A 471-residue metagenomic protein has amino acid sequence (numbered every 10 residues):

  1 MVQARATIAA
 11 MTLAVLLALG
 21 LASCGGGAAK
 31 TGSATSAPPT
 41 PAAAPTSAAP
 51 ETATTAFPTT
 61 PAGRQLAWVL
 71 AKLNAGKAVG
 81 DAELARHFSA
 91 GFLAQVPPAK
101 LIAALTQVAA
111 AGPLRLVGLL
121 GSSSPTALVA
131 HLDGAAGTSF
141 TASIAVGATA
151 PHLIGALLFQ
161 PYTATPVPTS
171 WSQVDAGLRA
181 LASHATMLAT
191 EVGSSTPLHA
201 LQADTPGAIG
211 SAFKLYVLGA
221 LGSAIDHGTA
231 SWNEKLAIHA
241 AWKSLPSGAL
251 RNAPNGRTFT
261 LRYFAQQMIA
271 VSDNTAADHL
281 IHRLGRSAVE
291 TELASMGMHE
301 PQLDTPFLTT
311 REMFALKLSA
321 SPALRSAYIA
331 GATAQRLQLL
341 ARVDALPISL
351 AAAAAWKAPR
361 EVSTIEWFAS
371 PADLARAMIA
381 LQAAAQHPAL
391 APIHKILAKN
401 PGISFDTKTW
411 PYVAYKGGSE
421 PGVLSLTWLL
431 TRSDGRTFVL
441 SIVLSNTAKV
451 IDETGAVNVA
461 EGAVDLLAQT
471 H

Functional and structural regions predicted by a protein language model:
G20-S23: C-terminal motif of bacterial Sec signal peptides marking the signal peptidase cleavage site
G25-A28: Bacterial signal peptide processing site
G32-A37, P41-A43, P161-L178, A352-H471: Structured C-terminal helix/loop/strand segments within mature extracytoplasmic catalytic/sensor domains
A44-A75, Y162-T165: Short, low-complexity N-terminal intrinsically disordered segments enriched in polar/charged residues
A78-S123: Short solvent-exposed beta->alpha transition segments
G121-Q173, V459-G462: Exposed beta-sheet edge and beta->alpha loop/turn motif
P168-M313: Active-site-adjacent loops and short helices of periplasmic peptidoglycan-processing enzymes
A277-D373: Mid-domain, small-residue-enriched loop/turn segments at the edges of structured enzyme/sensor domains
